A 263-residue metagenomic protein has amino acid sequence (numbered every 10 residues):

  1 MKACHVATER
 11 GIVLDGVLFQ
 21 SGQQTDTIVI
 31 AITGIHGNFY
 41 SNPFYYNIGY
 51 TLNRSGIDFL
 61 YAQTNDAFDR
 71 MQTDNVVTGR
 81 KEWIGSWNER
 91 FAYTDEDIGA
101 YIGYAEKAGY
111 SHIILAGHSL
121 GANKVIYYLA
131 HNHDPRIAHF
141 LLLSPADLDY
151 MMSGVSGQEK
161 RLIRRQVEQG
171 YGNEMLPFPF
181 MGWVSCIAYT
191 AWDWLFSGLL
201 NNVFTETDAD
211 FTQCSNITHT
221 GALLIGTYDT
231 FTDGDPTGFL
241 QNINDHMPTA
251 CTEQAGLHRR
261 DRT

Functional and structural regions predicted by a protein language model:
M1-Q23: N-terminal cap/lid segment of alpha/beta-hydrolase-fold proteins
G22-T73: Short, surface-exposed "cap/lid" segments of acyl-processing enzymes
V76-A108: Alpha/beta-hydrolase active-site loop
G103-E168, L195-F196: Primarily recognizes the serine-hydrolase "nucleophile elbow" in alpha/beta-hydrolase and SGNH/GDSL folds
R164-D210: Mobile cap/lid helix-loop segments that gate and shape the active-site cleft of serine hydrolases
I217-T218, L223-I225: Short beta-strand/loop motif that positions the catalytic acidic residue of the alpha/beta-hydrolase fold
T230-F239: Conserved alpha/beta-hydrolase "acid-adjacent" motif
N244-T263: Catalytic histidine neighborhood in serine/cysteine hydrolases with alpha/beta-hydrolase-type architecture
